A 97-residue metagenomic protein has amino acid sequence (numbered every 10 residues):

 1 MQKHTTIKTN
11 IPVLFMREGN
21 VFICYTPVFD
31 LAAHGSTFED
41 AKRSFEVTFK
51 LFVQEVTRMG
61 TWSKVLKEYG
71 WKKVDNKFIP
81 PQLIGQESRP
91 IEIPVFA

Functional and structural regions predicted by a protein language model:
M1-N10, R43-A97: Short, charged, surface-exposed hinge/linker loops at domain edges that act as mobile lids or interdomain connectors
T9-V28: Short aromatic-glycine-(Arg/Gly/Cys) micro-motifs in beta-strand/loop hairpins
I23-Y25, D40, V47: Residues within well-formed alpha-helices
V28-D40: A short, exposed loop/beta-hairpin motif centered on an aromatic-Gly-Thr core
